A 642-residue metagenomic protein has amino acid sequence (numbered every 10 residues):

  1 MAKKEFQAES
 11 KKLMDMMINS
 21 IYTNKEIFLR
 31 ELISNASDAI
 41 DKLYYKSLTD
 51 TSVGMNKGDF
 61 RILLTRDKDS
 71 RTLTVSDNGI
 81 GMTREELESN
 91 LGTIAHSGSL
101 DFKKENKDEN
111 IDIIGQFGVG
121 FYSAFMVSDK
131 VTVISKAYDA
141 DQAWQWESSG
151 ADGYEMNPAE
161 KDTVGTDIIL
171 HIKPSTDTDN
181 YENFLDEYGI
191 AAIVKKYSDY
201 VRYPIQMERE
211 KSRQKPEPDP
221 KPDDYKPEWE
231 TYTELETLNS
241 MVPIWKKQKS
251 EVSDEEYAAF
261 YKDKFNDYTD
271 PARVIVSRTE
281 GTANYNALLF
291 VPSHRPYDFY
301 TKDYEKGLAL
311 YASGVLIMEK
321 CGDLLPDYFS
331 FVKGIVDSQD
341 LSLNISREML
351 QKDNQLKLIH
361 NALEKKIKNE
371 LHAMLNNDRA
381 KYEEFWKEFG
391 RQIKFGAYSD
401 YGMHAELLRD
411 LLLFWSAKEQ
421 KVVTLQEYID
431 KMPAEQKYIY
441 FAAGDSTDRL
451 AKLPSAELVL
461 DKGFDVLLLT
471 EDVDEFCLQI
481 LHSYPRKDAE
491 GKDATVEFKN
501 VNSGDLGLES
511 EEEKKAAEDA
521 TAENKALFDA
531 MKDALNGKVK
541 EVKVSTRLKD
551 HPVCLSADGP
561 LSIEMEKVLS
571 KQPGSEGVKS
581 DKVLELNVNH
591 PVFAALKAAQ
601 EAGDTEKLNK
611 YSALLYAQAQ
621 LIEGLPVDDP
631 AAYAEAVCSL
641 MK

Functional and structural regions predicted by a protein language model:
M1-F184, A192, K215: GHKL (Bergerat-fold) ATPase N-terminal catalytic module, capturing the glycine-rich phosphate-binding loop and acidic
I113, V131-G153, K173-N183, Y188-K642: GHKL/Bergerat-fold ATPase module in large chromosome/replication-associated machines
